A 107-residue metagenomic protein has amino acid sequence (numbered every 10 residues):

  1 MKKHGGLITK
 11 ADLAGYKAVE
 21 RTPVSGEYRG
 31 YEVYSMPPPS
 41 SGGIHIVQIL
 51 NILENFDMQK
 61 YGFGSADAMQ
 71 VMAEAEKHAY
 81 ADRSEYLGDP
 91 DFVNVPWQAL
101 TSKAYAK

Functional and structural regions predicted by a protein language model:
M1-K107: Feature marks proteins synthesized as precursors that undergo proteolytic processing into two chains
